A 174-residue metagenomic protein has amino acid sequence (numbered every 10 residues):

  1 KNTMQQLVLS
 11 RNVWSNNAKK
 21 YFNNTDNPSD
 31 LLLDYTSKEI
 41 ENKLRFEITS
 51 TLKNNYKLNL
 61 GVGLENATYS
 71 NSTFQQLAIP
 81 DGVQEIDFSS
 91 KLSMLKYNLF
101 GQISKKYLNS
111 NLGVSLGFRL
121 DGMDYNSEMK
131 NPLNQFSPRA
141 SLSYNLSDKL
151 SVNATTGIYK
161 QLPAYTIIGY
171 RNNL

Functional and structural regions predicted by a protein language model:
K1-E128: Face-selective signature of the C-terminal outer-membrane beta-barrel domain
S15-N17, T73-I79, Y144, D148-L174: Surface-exposed extracellular loop regions of Gram-negative outer-membrane beta-barrel proteins, predominantly
L99-G101, K105, Q135-Y144: Feature captures outer-membrane beta-barrel proteins of Gram-negative bacteria and organelles
